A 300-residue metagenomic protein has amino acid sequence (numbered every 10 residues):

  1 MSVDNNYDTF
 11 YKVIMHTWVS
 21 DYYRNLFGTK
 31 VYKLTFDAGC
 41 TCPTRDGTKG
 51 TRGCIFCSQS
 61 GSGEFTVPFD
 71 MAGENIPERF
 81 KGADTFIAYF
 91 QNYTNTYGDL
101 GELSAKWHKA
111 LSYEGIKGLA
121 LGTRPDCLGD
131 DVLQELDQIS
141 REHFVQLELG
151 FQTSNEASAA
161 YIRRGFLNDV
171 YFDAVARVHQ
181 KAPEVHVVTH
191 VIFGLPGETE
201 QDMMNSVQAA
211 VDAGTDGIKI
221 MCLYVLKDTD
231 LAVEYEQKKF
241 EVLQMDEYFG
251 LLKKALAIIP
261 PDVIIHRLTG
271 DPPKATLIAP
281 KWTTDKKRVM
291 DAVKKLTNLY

Functional and structural regions predicted by a protein language model:
M1-I87: N-terminal [4Fe-4S]-dependent radical SAM core
S2-D21, F27-Y32, V211, G217 (+1 more regions): Auxiliary Fe-S-binding modules of radical SAM enzymes
Y32-F36, F86-Q91, L119-L121, V145-L149 (+3 more regions): Hydrophobic faces of well-ordered beta-strands that scaffold small-molecule active sites in alpha/beta enzyme cores
S60-A72, R79-L100, G115-L128, F144-Y171 (+1 more regions): Core AdoMet radical
P77-G82, K106-E114, Q134-F144, A176-Q180 (+1 more regions): Acidic (Asp/Glu)-rich catalytic clusters
Y113, N168-T189, F240-D262: Alpha-helix-loop-beta-strand connector modules within alpha/beta enzyme cores
S154-E156, V178-D202, C222-K227, E234-V242 (+1 more regions): Conserved strand-turn element in the central/C-terminal portion of the radical SAM core barrel that lines
P196-D212, A275: Catalytic cores of alpha/beta
